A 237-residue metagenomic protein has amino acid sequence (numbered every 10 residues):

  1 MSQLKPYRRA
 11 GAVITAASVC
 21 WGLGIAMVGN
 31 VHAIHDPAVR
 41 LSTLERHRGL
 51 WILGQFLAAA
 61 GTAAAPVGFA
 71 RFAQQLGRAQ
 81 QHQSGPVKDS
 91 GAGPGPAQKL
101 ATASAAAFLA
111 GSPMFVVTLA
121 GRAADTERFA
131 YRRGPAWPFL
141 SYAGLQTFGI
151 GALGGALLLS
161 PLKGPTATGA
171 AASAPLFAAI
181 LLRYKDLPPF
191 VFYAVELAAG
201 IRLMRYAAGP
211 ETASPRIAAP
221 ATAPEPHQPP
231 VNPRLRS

Functional and structural regions predicted by a protein language model:
S2-S237: Hydrophobic, aromatic-enriched alpha-helical segments typical of multi-pass transmembrane helices
